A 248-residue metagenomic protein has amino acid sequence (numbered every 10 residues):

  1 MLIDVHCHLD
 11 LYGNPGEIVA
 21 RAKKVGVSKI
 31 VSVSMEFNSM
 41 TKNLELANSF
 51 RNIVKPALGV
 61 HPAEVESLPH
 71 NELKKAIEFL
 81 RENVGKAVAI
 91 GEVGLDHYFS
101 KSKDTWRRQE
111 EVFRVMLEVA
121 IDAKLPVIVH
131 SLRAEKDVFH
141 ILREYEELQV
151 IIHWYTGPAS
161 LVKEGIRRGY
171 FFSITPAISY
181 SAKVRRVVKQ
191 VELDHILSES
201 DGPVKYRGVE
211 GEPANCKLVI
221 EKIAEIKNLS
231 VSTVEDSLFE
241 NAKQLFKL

Functional and structural regions predicted by a protein language model:
M1-L248: Mid-domain alpha/beta scaffold segments of enzyme catalytic cores
